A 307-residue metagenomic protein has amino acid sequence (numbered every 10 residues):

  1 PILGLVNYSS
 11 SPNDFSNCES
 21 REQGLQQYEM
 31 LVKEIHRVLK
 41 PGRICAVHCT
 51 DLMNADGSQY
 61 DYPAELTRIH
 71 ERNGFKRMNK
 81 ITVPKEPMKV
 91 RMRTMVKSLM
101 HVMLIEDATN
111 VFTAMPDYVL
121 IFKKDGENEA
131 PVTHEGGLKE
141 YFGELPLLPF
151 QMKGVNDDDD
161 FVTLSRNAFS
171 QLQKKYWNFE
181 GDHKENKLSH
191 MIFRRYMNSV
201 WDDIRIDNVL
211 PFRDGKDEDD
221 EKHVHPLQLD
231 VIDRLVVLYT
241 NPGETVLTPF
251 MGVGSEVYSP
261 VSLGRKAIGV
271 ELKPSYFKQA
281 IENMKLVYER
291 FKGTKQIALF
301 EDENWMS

Functional and structural regions predicted by a protein language model:
P1-Q279, S307: Core catalytic lobe of class I
E282-S307: S-adenosyl-L-methionine
